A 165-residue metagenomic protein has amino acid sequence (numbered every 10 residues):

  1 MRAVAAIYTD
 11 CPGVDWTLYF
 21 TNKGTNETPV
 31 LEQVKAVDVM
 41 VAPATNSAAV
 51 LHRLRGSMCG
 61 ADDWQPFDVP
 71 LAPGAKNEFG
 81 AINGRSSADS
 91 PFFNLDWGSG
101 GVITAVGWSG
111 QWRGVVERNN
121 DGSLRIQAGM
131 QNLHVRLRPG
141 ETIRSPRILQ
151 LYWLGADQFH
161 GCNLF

Functional and structural regions predicted by a protein language model:
M1-G122, Q131-L133: Polysaccharide-binding surfaces and accessory modules of carbohydrate-active proteins
E32-K35, H160-F165: Composition- and surface-driven signal marking solvent-exposed, interaction-prone regions in large proteins
V135-L154: Short Pro-Gly-centered flexible turn/kink motifs
L151-N163: Short, Lys/Arg- and Gly-enriched loop/turn segments at beta-strand edges
